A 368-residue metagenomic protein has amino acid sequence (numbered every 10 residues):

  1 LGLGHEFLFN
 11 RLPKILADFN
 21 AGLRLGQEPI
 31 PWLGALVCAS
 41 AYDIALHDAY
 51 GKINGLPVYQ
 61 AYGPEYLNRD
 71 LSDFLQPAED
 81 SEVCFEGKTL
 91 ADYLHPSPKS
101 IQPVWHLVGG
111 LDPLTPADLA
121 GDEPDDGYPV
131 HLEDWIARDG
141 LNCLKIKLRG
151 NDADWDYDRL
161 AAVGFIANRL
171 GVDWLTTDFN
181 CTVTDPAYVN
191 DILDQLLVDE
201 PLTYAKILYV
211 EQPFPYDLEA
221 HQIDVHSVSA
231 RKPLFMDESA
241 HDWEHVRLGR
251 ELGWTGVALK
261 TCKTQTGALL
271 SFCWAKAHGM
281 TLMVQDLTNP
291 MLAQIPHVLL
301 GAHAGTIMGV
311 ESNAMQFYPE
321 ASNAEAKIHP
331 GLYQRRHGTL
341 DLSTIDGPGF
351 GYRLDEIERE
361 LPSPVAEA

Functional and structural regions predicted by a protein language model:
L1-N68, L75: Metal- or metallocofactor-binding catalytic centers and their adjacent structured scaffolds across diverse enzyme
A17-Q27, W105-G109, I136-G140: Residues forming anionic-ligand binding surfaces in small-molecule and nucleic-acid pockets of primarily soluble enzymes
L33, H47-N54, V58-A117: Glycine-rich, aromatic-flanked loop segments that form ligand/cofactor-binding clefts across common enzyme folds
L36, P103-V130, L148-G150, F235: Active-site mouth loops of central-metabolism enzymes
Q60, H106, T177, M236 (+2 more regions): General beta-strand structural signal in soluble alpha/beta enzymes
L90-D92, Y128-D134: Short, charged beta->alpha transition segments
A137-T288, L292-I295: Catalytic core of soluble alpha/beta enzymes
F214, L287-A368: Flexible C-terminal active-site loop/helix
